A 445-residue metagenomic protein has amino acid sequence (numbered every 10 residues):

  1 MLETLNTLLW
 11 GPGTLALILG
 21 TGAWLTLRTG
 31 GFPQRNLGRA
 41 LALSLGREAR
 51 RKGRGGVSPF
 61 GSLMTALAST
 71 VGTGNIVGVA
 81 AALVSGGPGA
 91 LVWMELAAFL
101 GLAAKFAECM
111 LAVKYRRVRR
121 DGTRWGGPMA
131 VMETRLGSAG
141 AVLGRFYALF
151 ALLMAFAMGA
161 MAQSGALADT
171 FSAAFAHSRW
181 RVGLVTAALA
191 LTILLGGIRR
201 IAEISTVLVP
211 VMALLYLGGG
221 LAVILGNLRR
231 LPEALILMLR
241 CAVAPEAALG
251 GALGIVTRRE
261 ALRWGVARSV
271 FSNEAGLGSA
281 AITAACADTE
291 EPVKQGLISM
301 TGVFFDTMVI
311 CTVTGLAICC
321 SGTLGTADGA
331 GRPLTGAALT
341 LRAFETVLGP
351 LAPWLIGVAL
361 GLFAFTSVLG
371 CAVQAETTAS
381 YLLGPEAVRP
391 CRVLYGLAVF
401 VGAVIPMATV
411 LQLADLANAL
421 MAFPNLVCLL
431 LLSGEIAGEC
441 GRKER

Functional and structural regions predicted by a protein language model:
M1-T73, L83-A90, G101, F400 (+1 more regions): N-terminal alpha-helical transmembrane segments of multi-pass membrane transport and channel/translocase proteins
G13-T14, R28-P33, G74-V79, A157-A168 (+5 more regions): Transmembrane helix-loop junctions in multi-pass membrane proteins
L15-G20, E95, G144-F150, A173-I198 (+3 more regions): Transmembrane alpha-helical segments of multi-pass small-molecule transport proteins
L17-W24, R28-L41, G165-F171, S178-T186 (+2 more regions): Membrane-interface loop-to-helix entry segments
L25-T26, L100-G122, P128-M129, E133-G165 (+2 more regions): Helix-loop-helix module between adjacent transmembrane segments
G31-V57, A81-L83, G87-A90, A103-A139 (+4 more regions): Flexible loop linkers connecting adjacent transmembrane helices in multi-pass alpha-helical membrane transporters
R51-S85, L111-K114, R120-M129, E133-R135 (+2 more regions): Alpha-helical membrane segments and immediately flanking helix-loop junctions that form or couple to the substrate/ion
E108-R120, L221-L237, L249-A252, C286-A287 (+2 more regions): Extracellular/periplasmic helix-exit of transmembrane alpha-helices
